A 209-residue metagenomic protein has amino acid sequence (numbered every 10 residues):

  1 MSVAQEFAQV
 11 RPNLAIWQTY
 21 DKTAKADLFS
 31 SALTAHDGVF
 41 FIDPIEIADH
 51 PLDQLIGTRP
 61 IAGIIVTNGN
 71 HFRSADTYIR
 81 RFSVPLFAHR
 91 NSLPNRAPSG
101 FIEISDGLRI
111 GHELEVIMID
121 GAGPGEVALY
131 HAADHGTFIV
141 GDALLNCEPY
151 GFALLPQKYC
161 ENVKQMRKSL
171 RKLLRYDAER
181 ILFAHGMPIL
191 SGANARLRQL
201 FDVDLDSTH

Functional and structural regions predicted by a protein language model:
S2, E6-A8, P12-A15, D21-T23 (+2 more regions): Metallo-beta-lactamase
I16-G63: Pre-active-site segment of Zn-dependent metallo-hydrolases
A26, A48-P51, H71, A122 (+1 more regions): Amphipathic coiled-coil/heptad-repeat helices and related helical stalk/stem segments that mediate oligomerization
F40-I42, G63-V66, V116, L182-F183: Short catalytic-loop micro-motif centered on adjacent basic/acidic residues
A48-D49, G69-S74, L93-R96, L145-C147 (+1 more regions): Active-site environment of divalent metal-dependent phosphoester hydrolases
A48-H89: Active-site metal-binding motif and surrounding structural segment of the metallo-beta-lactamase
L55-G57, Y78-R81, F101-I102, F152-L155 (+1 more regions): Short, glycine/charged-enriched secondary-structure capping and boundary segments
T77-R80, V84-G125, A132-D134, E161 (+2 more regions): Metallo-beta-lactamase
